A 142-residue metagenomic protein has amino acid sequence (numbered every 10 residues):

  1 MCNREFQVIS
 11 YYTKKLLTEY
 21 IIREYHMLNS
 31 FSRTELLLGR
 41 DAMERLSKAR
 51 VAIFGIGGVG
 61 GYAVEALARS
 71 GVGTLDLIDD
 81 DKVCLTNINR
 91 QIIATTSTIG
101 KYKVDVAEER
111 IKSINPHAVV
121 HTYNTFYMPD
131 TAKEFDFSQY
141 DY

Functional and structural regions predicted by a protein language model:
E5-V8, E19, E24: Acidic, Ala/Val/Gly-enriched low-complexity intrinsically disordered segments
I21-A52: N-terminal charged helix/coil linker that caps or initiates catalytic domains
R50-A68, D76-D79: Glycine-rich adenosine-cofactor-binding loop
D79-I114: Glycine-rich phosphate-binding loop and adjoining beta1-alpha1-beta2 segment of Rossmann-like nucleotide-binding folds
G100-Y142: A structured beta-alpha segment of the ubiquitous adenosine-cofactor-binding alpha/beta core
